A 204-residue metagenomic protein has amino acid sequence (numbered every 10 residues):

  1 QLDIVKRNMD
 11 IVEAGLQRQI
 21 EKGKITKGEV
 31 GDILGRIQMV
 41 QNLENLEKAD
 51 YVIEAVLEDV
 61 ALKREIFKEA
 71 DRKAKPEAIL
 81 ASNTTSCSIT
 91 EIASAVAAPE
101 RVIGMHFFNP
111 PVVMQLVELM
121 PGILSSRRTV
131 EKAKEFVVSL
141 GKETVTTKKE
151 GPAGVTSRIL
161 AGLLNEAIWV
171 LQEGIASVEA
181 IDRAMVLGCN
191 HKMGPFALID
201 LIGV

Functional and structural regions predicted by a protein language model:
Q1-D50, D59-A61: Conserved N-terminal Rossmann-fold NAD(P) cofactor-binding segment
V12, I37, V52-A55, A81 (+4 more regions): Buried hydrophobic positions in well-ordered alpha/beta secondary-structure cores of metabolic enzymes
Q41, S82-T84, K148-K149: Short loop/edge segments at beta-strand edges and connector loops that shape dinucleotide/nucleotide cofactor-binding
V56-V117: Rossmann-like NAD(P)(H) cofactor-binding subdomain of soluble oxidoreductases
A98, L119-E150, G162-M193: Internal alpha-helical scaffold of NAD(P)-dependent oxidoreductase catalytic cores
K149-R158, A197-I199: A short glycine-threonine-serine/GTX helix/turn-capping micro-motif
D200-V204: Short, intrinsically disordered, charge-balanced linker/junction segments flanking boundaries in proteins
